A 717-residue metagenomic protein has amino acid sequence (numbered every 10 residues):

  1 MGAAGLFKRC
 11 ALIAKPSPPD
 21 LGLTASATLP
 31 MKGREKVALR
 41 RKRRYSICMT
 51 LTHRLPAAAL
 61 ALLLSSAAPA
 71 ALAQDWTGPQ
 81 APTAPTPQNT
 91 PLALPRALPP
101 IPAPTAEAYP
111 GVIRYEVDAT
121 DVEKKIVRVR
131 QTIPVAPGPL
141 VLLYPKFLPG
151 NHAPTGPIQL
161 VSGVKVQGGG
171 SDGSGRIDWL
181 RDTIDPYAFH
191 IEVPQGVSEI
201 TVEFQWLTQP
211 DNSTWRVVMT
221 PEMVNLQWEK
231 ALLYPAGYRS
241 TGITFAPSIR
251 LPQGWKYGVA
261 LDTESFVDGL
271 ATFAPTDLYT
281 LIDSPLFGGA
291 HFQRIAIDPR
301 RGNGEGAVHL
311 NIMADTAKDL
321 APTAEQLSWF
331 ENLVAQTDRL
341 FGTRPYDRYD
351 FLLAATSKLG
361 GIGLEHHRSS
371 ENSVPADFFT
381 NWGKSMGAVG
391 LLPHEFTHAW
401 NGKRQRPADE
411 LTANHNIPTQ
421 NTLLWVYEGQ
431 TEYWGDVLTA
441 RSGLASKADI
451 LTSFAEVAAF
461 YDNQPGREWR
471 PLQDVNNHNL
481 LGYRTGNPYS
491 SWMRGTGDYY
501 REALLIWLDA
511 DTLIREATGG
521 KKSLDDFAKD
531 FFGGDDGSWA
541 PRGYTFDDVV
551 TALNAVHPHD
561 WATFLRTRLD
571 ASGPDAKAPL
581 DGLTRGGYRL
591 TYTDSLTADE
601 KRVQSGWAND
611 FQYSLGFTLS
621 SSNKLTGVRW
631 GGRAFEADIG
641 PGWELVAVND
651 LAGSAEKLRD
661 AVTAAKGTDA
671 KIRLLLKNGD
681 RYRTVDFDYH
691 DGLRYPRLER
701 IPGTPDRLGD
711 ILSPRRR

Functional and structural regions predicted by a protein language model:
M1-C48: Intrinsic disorder/low-complexity segments
I47-A59: Bacterial N-terminal signal peptides that target proteins for export
A57-A68: Bacterial N-terminal signal peptides
Q74-V122: N-terminal, polar/Ser/Thr-rich
T77, E107-P110, T120, V129-P134 (+4 more regions): Non-catalytic architectural context of zinc metalloproteases
R128-R130, V135-Y144: Ligand-binding face of N-terminal immunoglobulin V-set domains in extracellular IgSF glycoproteins
I297-L424, Q430, W434: Juxtacatalytic substrate-recognition/specificity segment
G435, A445-R717: C-terminal recognition in membrane/secretory proteostasis and scaffolding
